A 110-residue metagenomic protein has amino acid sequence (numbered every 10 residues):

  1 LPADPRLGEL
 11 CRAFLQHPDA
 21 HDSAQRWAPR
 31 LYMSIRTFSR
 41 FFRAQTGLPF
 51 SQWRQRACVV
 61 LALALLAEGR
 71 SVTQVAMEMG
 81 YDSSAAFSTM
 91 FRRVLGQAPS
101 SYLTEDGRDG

Functional and structural regions predicted by a protein language model:
P5-A13, R54, C58-L61: Pre-recognition alpha-helix immediately N-terminal to the DNA-recognition helix within helix-turn-helix or winged-helix
H21, Q25, A44-S84, T104-G110: Terminal helix-turn-helix DNA-binding modules in bacterial transcription factors
R30-T37, G80-A86: Short, basic interhelical loop/turn and adjoining N-cap of the next helix at nucleic-acid- or acidic-partner-contacting
F38, F42, A86-F87, F91: Short hydrophobic/aromatic patch on the recognition helix
T89-M90, V94-R108: Short, basic/aromatic-enriched C-terminal tail that caps enzymatic domains
